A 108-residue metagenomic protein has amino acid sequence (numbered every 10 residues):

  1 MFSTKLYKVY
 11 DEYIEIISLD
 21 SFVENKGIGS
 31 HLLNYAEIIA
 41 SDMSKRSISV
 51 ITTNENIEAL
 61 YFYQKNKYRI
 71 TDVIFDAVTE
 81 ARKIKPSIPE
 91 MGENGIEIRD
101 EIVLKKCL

Functional and structural regions predicted by a protein language model:
M1-E24, S30-N34, C107: Acetyl-CoA-dependent GNAT
T4-L6, S18, E24, D72-R99: Conserved acyl-donor/pantetheine-binding loop and adjacent beta-alpha core of acyl/acetyltransferases and related
N25-A40, Y61-K65: Conserved acetyl-CoA-binding loop-helix of GNAT-fold acetyltransferases
A40-N54: Conserved GNAT acetyl-CoA-binding A-motif
V50-L60, F75-R82: Conserved beta-strand-loop-alpha-helix junction that forms the acyl-donor binding cleft
Q64-D72: Conserved acetyl-CoA-binding loop of GNAT-fold acetyltransferases
